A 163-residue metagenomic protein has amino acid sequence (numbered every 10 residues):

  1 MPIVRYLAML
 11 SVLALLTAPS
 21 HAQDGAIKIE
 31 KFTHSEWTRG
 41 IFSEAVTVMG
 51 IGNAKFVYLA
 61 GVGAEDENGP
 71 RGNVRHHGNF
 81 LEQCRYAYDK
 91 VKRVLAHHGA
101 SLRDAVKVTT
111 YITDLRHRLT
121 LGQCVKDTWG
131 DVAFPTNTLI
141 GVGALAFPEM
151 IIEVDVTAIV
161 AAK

Functional and structural regions predicted by a protein language model:
M1-R5: Positively charged n-region of N-terminal signal peptides that target proteins for export
Y6, L10-D89, R93-K107, T113-K163: N-terminal presequence-like segments and the immediate start of the first folded domain
